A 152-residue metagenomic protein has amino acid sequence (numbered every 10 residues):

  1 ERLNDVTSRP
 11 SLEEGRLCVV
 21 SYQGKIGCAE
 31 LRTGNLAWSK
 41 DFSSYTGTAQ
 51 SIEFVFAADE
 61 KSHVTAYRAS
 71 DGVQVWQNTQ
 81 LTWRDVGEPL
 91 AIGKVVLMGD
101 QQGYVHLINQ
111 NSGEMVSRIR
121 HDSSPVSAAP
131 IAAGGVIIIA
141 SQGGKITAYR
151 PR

Functional and structural regions predicted by a protein language model:
E1-E14, L36-I52, E60, W76-G93 (+1 more regions): Extracytoplasmic beta-rich repeat domains
S21-Y22, D59-E60, D100-Q101, S141-Q142: Structural signature of WD-repeat beta-propellers
E30-T33, R68-D71, N109-G113, P151-R152: Short loop/turn segments that connect beta-strands within beta-propeller blades
V86-N111: C-terminal hydrophobic structural anchor segments that stabilize assembly/packing rather than catalytic chemistry
M115, H121, P125-R152: Blade-level signature of beta-propeller repeat domains, shared across WD40, Kelch, NHL, RCC1 and BNR/Asp-box propellers
